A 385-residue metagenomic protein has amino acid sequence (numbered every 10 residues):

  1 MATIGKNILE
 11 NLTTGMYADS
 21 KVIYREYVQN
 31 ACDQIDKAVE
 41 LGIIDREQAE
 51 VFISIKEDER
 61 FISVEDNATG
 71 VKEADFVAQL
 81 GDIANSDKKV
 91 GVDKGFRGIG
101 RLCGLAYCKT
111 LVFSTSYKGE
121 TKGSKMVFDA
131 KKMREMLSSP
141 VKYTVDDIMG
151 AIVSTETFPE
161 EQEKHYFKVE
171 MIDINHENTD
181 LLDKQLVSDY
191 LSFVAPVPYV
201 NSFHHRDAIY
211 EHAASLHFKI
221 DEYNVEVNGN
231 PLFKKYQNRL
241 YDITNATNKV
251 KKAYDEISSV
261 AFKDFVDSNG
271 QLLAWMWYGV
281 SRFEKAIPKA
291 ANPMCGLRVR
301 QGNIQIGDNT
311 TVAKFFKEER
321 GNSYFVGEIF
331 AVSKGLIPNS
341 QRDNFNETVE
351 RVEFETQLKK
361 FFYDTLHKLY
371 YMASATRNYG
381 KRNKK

Functional and structural regions predicted by a protein language model:
M1-L12: P-loop NTPase nucleotide-binding/switch module
M1-T3, A38-K94, G119-P288, M294-C295 (+2 more regions): Interdomain "switch/hinge" adjacent to the Bergerat
T14, V51-F52, K56-S63, V169 (+4 more regions): Alpha-helical oligomerization interfaces and scaffolds
Y17-I53, G100-A106: Conserved ATP-binding N-box helix of the HATPase_c
Y24-Y27, D75-D82, C103-Y107, L186-Y190 (+2 more regions): Alpha-helical scaffold elements adjacent to nucleotide-binding pockets in ATP/GTP-utilizing enzyme cores
V90-C108: Glycine-rich phosphate-binding loop
T110-S114: Glycine-rich ATP-binding loops of the HATPase_c
K249-K385: Charged regulatory segments coupled to nucleotide-binding catalytic modules in large multidomain enzymes
